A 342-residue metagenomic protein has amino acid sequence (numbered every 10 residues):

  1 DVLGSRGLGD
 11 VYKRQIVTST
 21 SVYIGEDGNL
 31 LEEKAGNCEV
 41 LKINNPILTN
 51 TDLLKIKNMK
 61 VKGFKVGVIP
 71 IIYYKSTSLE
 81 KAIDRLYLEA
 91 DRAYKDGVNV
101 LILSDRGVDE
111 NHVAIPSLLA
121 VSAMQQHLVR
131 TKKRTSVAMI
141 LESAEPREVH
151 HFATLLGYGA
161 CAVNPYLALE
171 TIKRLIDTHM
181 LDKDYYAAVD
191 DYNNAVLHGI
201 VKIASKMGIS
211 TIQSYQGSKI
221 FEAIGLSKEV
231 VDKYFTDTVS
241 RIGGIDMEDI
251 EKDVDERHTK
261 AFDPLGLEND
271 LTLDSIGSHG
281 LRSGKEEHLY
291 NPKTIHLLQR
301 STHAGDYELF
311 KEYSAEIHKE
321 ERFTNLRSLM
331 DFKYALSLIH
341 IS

Functional and structural regions predicted by a protein language model:
V2-L8, Y12, I339-H340: Single conserved hydrophobic/aromatic residue that forms the stacking wall/gate of nucleotide- or nucleobase-binding
G7, K65, A82-E89, Y94 (+14 more regions): General structural feature for long, well-ordered alpha-helical segments within catalytic domains of soluble enzymes
D10, D96-L103, M207-Y215: Flexible, glycine/charged-enriched surface loops at secondary-structure junctions
K13-K81, R85, E89-K95: Active-site cores of enzymes that catalyze phosphoryl transfer or operate on phosphate-rich substrates
V66-K81, V100-H112, R134-A138, L181-Y185 (+2 more regions): Glycine- and acidic
S78, R85, D96-H150, G157: Conserved structured catalytic cores and adjacent interaction surfaces of nucleotide-binding/hydrolyzing enzymes
Q126-E170, R174-E222, L226-D255: Phosphate/diphosphate-binding loops
I212-L338, S342: A mid-to-C-terminal "edge-of-domain" accessory segment
